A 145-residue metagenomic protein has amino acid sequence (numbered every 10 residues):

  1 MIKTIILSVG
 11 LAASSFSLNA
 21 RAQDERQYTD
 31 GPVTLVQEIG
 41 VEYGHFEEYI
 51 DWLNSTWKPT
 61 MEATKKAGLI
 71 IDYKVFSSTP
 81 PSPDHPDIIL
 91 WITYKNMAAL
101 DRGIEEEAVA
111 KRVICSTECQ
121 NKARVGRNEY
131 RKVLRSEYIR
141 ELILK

Functional and structural regions predicted by a protein language model:
M1-T4: Positively charged n-region of N-terminal signal peptides that target proteins for export
I6-S15: Bacterial N-terminal signal peptides
F16-A22: Sec/Tat signal peptide C-region and signal peptidase I cleavage site
A22-E38: Short N-terminal segments immediately surrounding and downstream of signal-peptide cleavage
E25-Y28, P59, A63-I71, W91-R140 (+1 more regions): An amphipathic, aromatic/His-enriched active-site/gating alpha helix that lines ligand/cofactor pockets
Q37, Y49, L90, L100: Hydrophobic pocket/interface hotspot
E38-Y43, I92-N96: Short beta-strand-to-loop capping motifs
E42-P86: N-terminal, post-signal-peptide region of Sec/Tat-exported proteins
